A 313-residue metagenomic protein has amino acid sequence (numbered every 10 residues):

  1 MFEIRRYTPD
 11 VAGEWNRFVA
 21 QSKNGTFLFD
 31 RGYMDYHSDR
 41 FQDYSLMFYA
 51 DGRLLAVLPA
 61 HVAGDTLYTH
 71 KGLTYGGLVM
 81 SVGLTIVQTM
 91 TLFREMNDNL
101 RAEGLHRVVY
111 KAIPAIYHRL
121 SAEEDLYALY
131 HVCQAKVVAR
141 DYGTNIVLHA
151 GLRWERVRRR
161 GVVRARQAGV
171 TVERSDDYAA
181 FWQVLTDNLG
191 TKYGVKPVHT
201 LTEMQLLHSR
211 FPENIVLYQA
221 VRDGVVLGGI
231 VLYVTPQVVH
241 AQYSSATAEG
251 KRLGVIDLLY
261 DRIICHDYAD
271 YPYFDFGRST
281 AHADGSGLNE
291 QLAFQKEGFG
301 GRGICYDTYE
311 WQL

Functional and structural regions predicted by a protein language model:
F2-D51, L58-T66, P114-D141, N145-G250: A conserved beta-strand-loop-helix scaffold within acyl/acetyltransferase catalytic domains
F41-D43, A102-L105, I215, A269-Y271: Short, high-confidence coil segments that cap the C-terminus of an alpha-helix and link into the following beta-strand
Y49, V57-A60, L73, V79-S81 (+2 more regions): Aromatic (often tryptophan-rich) hydrophobic motifs at membrane interfaces
D65-G77: Conserved acyl-donor/pantetheine-binding loop and adjacent beta-alpha core of acyl/acetyltransferases and related
N99, L105, Q134-K136: Conserved alpha/beta cores of soluble small-molecule-handling proteins
L105-I113: Divalent metal-dependent hydrolysis catalytic cores, especially in the metallo-beta-lactamase
A112-A115, R278-S279: Short, well-ordered beta-to-alpha junction loops that form the rim of enzyme active sites and present histidine/acidic
